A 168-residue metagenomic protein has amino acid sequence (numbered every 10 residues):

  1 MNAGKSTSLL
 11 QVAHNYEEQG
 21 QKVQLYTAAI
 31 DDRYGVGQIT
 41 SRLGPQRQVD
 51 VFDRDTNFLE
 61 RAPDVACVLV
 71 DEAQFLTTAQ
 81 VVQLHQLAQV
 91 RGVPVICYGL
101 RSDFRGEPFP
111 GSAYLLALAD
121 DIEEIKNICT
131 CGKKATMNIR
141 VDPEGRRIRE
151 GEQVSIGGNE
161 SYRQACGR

Functional and structural regions predicted by a protein language model:
M1-A62, D103-Y114, E124-N127, I148-A165: Conserved P-loop
V12, Q83-R91, G111-L118: Catalytic-core regions built around general acid/base machinery
A62-C67, A73: Short acidic/histidine-rich motifs immediately flanking catalytic phosphotransfer sites in two-component signaling
D71-A73, G99-L100: Walker B catalytic acidic pair
T78-A79: Conserved D-loop-proximal element of ABC-family nucleotide-binding domains
A88-P110: Sensor-1/coupling segment of RecA-like P-loop NTPase cores
D120, K126-R147: Conserved AAA+ ATPase core "coupling" helix
